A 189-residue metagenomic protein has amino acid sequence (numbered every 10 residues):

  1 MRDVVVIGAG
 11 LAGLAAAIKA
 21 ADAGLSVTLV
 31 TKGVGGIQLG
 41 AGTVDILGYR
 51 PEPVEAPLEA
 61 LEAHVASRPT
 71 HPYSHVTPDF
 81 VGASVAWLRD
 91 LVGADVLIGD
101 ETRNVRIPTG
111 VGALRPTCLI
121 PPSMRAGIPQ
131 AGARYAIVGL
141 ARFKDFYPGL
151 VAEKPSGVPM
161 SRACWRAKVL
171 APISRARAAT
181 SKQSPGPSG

Functional and structural regions predicted by a protein language model:
R2-L29: N-terminal Rossmann-like FAD-binding beta1-loop-alpha1 element of flavoenzymes
A9, K32, L140: Cofactor-binding loop segments of dinucleotide-utilizing enzymes, especially the Rossmann-like FAD- and NAD(P)+-binding
T28-V30, L47, A136-V138: Hydrophobic/aromatic beta-strand patches that form the interior of the parallel beta-sheet core in alpha/beta enzyme
K32-P69, I173-A179: Conserved N-terminal glycine-rich FAD pyrophosphate-binding loop of Rossmann-like flavoproteins
G35, L39, L114-G189: Predominantly flavin-linked oxidoreductase catalytic cores and closely associated redox partners
Y49, S84-L91, K154, V158: Change "in soluble alpha/beta enzymes" to "in soluble alpha/beta proteins
R68-F80, G139-G149: Short beta-strand to alpha-helix junction loop
S74-A136: Feature captures the FAD/FMN-dependent oxidoreductase FAD-binding
